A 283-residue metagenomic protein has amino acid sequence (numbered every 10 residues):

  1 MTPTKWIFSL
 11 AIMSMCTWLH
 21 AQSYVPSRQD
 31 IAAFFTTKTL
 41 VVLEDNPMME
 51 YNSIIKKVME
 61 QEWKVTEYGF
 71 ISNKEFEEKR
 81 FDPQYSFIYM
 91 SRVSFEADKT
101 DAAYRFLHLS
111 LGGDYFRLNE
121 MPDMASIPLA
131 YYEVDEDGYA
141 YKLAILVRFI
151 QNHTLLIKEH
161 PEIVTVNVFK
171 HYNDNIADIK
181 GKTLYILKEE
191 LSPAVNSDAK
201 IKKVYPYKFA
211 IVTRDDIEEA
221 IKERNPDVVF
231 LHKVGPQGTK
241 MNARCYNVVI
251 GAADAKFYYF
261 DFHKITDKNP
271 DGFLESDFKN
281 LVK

Functional and structural regions predicted by a protein language model:
M1-S27: Bacterial Sec-dependent N-terminal signal peptides
Q22-F106, F116: Start-of-domain marker
Y51-V65, V195-Y205, F260: Extended intrinsically disordered, low-complexity coil regions enriched in Ser, Thr, Gly, Ala and often Pro
I71-N73, T213, G251: Helix N-cap / beta->alpha transition motif
S91-F149, E218-K283: Amphipathic beta-strand/beta-sheet edge segments enriched in Tyr/Trp
R117-K182, E190: A charged, solvent-exposed segment within the mature domains of Sec-exported extracytoplasmic proteins
K158-N242: Flexible, glycine-rich surface segments
